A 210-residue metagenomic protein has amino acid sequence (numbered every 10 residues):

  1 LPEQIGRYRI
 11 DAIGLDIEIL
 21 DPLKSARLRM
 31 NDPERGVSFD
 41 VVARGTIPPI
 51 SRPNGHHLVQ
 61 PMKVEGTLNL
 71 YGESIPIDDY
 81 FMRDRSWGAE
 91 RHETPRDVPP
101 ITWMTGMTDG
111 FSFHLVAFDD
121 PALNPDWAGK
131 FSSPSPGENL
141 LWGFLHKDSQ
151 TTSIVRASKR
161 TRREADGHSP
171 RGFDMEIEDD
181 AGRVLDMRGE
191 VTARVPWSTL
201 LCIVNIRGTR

Functional and structural regions predicted by a protein language model:
L1-R210: Structured soluble/peripheral alpha/beta segments that form catalytic or ligand/cofactor-binding pockets
